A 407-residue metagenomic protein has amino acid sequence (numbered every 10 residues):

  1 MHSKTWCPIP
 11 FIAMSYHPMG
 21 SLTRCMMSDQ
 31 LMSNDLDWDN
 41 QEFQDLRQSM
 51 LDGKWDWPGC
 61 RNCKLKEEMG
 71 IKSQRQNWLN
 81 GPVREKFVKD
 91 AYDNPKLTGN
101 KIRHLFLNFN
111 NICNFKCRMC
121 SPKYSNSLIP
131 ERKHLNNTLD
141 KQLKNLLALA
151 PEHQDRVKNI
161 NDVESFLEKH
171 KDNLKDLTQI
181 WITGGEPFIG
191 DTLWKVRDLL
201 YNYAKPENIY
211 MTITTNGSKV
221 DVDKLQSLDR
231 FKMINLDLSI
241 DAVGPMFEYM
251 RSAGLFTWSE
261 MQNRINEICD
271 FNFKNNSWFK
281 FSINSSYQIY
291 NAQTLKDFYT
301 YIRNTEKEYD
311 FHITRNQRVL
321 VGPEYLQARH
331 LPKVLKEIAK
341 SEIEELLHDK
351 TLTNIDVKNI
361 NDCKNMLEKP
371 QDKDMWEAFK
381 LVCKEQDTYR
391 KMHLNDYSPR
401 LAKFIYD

Functional and structural regions predicted by a protein language model:
M1-R156, N173-L174, K358-D407: N-terminal pre-core extensions flanking Radical SAM catalytic domains
Q74, H170-N173, T192, T294: Residue-level recognition of alpha-helix termini/interfacial anchor residues
F87-T98, K158-K171, S218-K219, N266: A Trp-anchored, charged/polar loop motif used as the substrate-binding/catalytic surface of acyl/ester-handling
I102-I112, K123-D162, L174-D191, Y203-D221 (+3 more regions): Core AdoMet radical
C117, S121, W194-Y201, N266-C269 (+1 more regions): Non-transmembrane alpha-helical segments in soluble domains of secreted/periplasmic/extracellular proteins
F166-N173, L200-P206, Q226-L228, C269-N276 (+1 more regions): Alpha-helix termini
T192-D198, V222-L228, T294-K296: Distinct, well-ordered alpha-helical segments
T212, F231-D237, S259-Y406: Conserved C-terminal portion of the radical SAM core fold that forms the substrate/S-adenosylmethionine-binding
